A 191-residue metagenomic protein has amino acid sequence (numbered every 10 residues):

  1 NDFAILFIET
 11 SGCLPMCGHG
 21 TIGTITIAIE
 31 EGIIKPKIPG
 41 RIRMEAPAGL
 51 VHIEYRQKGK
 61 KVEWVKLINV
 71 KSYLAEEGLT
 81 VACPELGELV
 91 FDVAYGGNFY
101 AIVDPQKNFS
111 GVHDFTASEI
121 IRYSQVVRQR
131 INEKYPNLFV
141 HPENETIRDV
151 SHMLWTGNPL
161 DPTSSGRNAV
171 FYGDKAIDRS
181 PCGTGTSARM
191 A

Functional and structural regions predicted by a protein language model:
N1-M16, G23-P181, A188-A191: Active-site proximal loop and beta-alpha junction motif in alpha/beta enzyme cores
